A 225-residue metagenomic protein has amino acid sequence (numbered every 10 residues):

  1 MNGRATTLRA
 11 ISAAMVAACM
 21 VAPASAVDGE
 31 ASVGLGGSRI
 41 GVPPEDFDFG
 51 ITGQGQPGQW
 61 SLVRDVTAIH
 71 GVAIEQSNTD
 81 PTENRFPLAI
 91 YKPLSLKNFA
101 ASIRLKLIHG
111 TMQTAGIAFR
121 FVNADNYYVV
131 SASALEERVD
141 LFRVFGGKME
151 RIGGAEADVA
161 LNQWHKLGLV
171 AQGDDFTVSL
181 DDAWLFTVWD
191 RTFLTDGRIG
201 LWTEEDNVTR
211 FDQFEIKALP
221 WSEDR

Functional and structural regions predicted by a protein language model:
N2-S12: Bacterial N-terminal signal peptides that target proteins for export
A26-Q54, E223-R225: Extracellular carbohydrate-recognition regions
G29-E30, F193-R225: Ligand-recognition surfaces built from glycine- and aromatic
L35, A101-I103, Q163-V178: Short tryptophan-centered beta-strand motifs in secreted/extracellular beta-sheet-rich domains of glycan-recognition
I40, Q76-D140, V144-F145: Secretory/extracellular carbohydrate-interaction modules and structurally similar beta-sandwich "look-alikes"
V42-E75, T82: Extracellular glycan-recognition surfaces and repeat-rich motifs
F145-K166: Short, aromatic/His-centered strand-loop micro-motif at the edge of beta-sheets
S179-R198: Short, solvent-exposed beta-strand-to-loop segments that form ligand-recognition rims of beta-rich domains
